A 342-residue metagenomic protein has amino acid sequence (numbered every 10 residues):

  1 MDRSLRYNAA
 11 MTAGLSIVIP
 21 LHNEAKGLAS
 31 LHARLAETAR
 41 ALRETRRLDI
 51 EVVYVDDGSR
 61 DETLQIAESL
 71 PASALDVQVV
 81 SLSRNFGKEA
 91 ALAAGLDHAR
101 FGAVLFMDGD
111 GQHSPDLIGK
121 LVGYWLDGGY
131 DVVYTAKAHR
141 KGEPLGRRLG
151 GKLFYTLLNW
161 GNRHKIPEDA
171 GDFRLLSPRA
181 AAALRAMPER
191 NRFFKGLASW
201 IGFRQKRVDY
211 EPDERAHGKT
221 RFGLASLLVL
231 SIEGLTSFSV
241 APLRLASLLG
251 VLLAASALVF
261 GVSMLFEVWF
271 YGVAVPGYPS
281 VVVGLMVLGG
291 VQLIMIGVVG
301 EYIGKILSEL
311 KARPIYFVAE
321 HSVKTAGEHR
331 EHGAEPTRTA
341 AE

Functional and structural regions predicted by a protein language model:
L5-A10, F193-E342: Hydrophobic helical membrane-anchoring modules
Y7-E143, A341: Structured catalytic core of nucleotide-sugar glycosyltransferases
P20, L82-R84, R174, S247 (+2 more regions): Short conserved micro-motifs on helix faces and helix-strand junctions that flank and scaffold key functional residues
P20, T38, L70, L82 (+7 more regions): Amphipathic alpha-helical segments that mediate coupling or scaffolding at interfaces
N23-K26, Q112, R185, E189 (+2 more regions): Residues in soluble alpha-helical coiled-coils and helical-bundle/repeat scaffolds
Q78, L82-R84, K88-H98, Q112-L197 (+1 more regions): Acceptor/aglycone-binding surface of glycosyltransferases and processive sugar-polymer synthases
